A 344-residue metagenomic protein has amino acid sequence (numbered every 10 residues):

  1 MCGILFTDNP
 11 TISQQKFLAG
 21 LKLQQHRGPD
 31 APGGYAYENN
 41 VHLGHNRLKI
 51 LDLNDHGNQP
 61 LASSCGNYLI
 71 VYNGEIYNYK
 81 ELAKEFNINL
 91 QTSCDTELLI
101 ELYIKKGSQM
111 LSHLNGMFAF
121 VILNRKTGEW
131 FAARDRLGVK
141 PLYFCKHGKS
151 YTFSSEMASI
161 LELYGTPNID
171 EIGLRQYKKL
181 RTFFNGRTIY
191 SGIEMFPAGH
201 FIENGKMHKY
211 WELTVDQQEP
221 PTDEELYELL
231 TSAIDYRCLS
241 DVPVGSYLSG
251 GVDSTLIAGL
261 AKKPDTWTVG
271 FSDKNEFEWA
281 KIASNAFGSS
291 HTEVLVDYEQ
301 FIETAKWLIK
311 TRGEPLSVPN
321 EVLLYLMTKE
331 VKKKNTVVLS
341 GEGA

Functional and structural regions predicted by a protein language model:
M1-K306, T311-R312, L324, T328: Cysteine-centered catalytic environments shared across enzyme families
G148, L326-A344: Active-site adenylate/phosphate-handling loop in enzymes that bind or generate adenylated species
G313-V318: Short, flexible loop segments at the rims of nucleotide/cofactor-binding pockets, characterized by
P319-L323: Short, glycine/acidic-rich beta->alpha junctions
